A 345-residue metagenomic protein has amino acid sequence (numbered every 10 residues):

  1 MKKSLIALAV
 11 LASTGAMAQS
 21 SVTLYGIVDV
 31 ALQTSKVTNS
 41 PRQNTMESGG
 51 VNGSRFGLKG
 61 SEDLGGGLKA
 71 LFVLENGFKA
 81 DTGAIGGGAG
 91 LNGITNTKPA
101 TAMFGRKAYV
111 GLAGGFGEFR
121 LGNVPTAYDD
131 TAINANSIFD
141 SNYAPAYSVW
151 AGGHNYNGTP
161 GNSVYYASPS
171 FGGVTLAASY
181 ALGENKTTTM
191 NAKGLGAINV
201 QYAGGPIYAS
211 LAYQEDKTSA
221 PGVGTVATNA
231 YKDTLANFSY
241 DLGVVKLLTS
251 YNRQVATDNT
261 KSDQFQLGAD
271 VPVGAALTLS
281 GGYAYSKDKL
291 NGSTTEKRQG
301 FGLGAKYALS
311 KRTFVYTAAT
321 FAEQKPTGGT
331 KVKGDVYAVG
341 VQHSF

Functional and structural regions predicted by a protein language model:
M1-S20: Gram-negative bacterial Sec-dependent N-terminal signal peptides
S13, G57-K59, Y109-G111, Y165-A167 (+6 more regions): Outer-membrane beta-barrel architecture
S20-T34, Q43-G183, A192-G194, Q201-Y208: Outer membrane beta-barrel
V22-V30, G66, A70-L74, F119 (+10 more regions): Transmembrane beta-strands of outer-membrane beta-barrel proteins
V30-K36, N76-A80, P125-A127, Y180-E184 (+7 more regions): Transmembrane beta-strands of outer-membrane beta-barrel pores
H154-G161, L182-A192, V255-S262, L290-K297 (+1 more regions): Solvent-exposed loop/turn segments connecting transmembrane beta-strands in outer-membrane beta-barrel proteins
F171, L303, Y307-L309, K333-F345: Outer-membrane beta-barrel "beta-signal"
N191-G302, Y307-A308, A319: Detector for outer-membrane/organellar transmembrane beta-barrel domains, recognizing the amphipathic beta-strand
